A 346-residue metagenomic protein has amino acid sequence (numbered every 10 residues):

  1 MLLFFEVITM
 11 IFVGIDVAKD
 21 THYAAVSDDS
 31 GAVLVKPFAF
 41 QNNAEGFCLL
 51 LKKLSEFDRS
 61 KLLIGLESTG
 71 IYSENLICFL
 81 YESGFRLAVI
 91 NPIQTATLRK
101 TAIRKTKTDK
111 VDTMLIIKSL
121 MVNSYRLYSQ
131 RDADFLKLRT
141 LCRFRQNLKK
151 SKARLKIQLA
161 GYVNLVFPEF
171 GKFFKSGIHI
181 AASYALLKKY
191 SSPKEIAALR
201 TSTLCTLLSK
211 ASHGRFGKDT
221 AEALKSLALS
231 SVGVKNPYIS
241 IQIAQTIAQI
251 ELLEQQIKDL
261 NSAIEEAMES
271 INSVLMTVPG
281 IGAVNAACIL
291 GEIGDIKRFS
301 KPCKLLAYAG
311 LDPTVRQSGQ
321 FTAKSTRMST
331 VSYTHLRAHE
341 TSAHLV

Functional and structural regions predicted by a protein language model:
M1-R337, S342: A detector of single, family-specific signature residues that are central to catalytic or substrate-handling motifs
